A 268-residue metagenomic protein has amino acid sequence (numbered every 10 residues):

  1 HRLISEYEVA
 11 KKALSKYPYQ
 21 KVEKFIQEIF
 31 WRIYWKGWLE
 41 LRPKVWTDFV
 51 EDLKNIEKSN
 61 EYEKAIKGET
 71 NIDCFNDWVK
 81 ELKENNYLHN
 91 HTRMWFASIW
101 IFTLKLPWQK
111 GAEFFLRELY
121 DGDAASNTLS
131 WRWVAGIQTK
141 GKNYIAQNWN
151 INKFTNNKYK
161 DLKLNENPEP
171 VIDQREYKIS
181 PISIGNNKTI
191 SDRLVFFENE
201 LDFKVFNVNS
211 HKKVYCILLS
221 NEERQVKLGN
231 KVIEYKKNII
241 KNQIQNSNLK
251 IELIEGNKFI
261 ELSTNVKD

Functional and structural regions predicted by a protein language model:
H1-W31, G37, L41-K58, K67 (+4 more regions): Trp/Phe/Arg-rich N-terminal binding region typifying the photolyase-homology
S5, Q27, I66-C74, E84-T92 (+2 more regions): Secondary-structure capping and boundary motifs in well-ordered enzyme cores
K21, P107-G111: Short acidic-hydrophobic sequence patches enriched in Asp/Glu that either
I33, N60-K64, D73-L82, H91-L104 (+2 more regions): Contiguous, well-ordered alpha-helical segments that form the cores/surfaces of helical PPI scaffolds
Y34-L41, T103-W108, D121-S126: Secretory-pathway/luminal and periplasmic proteins that interact with or process carbohydrate-rich
W46-Y62, V134-A135, I145-K153: Long, low-complexity intrinsically disordered regions
V50, S59-K67, I72-D77, N157-L162: Extended low-complexity intrinsically disordered regions
L119-Q174: C-terminal, helix-dominated tail/subdomain
